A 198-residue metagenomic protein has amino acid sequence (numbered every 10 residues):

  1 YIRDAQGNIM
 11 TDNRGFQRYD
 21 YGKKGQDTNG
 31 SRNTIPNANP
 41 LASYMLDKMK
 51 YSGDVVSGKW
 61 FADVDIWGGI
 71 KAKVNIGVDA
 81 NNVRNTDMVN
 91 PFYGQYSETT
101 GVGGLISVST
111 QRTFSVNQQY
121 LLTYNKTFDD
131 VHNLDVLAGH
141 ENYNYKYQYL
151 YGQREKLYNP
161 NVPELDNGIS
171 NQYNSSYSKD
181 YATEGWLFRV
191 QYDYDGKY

Functional and structural regions predicted by a protein language model:
Y1-V55, K73-G185: Surface-exposed loop/interface segments of Gram-negative outer-membrane beta-barrel transport/assembly proteins
D65-W67, T127-V131, D195-K197: Outer-membrane beta-barrel channels and translocator barrels
I70: Solvent-exposed beta-hairpin/edge-strand motifs
Y93-Q95, D193, Y198: Core alpha/beta catalytic barrel or barrel-like domain that forms the active/cofactor pocket in diverse metabolic
E184-Y194: Structured alpha-helical segments in the cores of large, soluble enzyme domains
